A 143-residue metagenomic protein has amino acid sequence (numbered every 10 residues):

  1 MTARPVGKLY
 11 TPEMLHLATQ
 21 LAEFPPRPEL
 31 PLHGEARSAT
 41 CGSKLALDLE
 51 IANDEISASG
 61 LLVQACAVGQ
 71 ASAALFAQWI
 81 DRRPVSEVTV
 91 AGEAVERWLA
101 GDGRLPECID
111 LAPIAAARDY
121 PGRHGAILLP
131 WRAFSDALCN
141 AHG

Functional and structural regions predicted by a protein language model:
M1-E23, R83-G143: C-terminal binding/interaction regions
G7-T11, A52-E55, L62-V63: Intrinsically disordered, low-complexity segments enriched in small residues
H16-S59: Structured beta-strand/loop patches that form or line metal/cofactor-binding pockets in enzymes
C41, C66, A126: Functionally engaged cysteine thiol sites
G60, Q64, R118: Conserved short-loop catalytic and cofactor-binding motifs
Q64-Q70: Short, thiol/selenol-centered motifs that function as redox-active sites or metal-ligating centers
S72-P84: Alpha-helical support elements that line or immediately flank enzyme active sites and cofactor-binding pockets
